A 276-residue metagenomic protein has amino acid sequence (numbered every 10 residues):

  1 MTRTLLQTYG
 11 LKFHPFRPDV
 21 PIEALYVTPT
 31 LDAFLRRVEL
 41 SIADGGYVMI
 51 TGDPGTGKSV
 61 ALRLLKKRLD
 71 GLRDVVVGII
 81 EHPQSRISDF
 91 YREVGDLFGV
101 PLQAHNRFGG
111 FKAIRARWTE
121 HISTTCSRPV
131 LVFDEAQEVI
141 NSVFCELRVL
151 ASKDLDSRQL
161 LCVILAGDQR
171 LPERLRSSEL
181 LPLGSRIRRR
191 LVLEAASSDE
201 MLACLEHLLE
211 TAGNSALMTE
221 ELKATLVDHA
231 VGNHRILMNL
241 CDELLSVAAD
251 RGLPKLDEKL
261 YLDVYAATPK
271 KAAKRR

Functional and structural regions predicted by a protein language model:
M1-D44, A266, K270-R276: A short, basic N-terminal segment
R3-L5, L160, P182, D199 (+1 more regions): C-terminal alpha-helical "lid" subdomain
L11-P18, S85-A104: Conserved NTP-binding/hydrolysis module of P-loop NTPases
D44-L64: Walker A/P-loop nucleotide-binding motif
Y47, A116-T119, S123-L165, S178: Conserved Walker B catalytic segment
K66, L171-R186: Short regulatory helix/loop adjacent to the ATP-binding pocket of P-loop NTPases
E81-P83, L175, R188-E200: Conserved AAA+ ATPase "SRH/arginine-finger" region at the nucleotide-binding site
F108-A116, R128, C204, A216-H229: Short conserved motifs of the RecA-like P-loop NTPase core
